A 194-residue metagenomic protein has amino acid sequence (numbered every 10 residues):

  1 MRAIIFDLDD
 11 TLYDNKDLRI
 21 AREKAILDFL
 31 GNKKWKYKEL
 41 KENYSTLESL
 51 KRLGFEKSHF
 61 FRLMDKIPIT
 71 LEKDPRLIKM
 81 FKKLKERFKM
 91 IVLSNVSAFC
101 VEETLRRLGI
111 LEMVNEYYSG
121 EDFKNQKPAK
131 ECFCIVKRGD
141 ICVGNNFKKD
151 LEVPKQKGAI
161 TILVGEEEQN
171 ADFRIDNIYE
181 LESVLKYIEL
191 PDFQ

Functional and structural regions predicted by a protein language model:
M1-I4, K82, V96-Q194: Asp-based, Mg2+/Mn2+-dependent phosphohydrolase catalytic module
R2-K79, S97-F99: N-terminal helical cap/lid subdomain that shapes the substrate entry/recognition surface in HAD-like hydrolases
Y13, Y37, M64, F88 (+2 more regions): A general structural-boundary detector
D14, V92-S94, L163: Hydrophobic residues in well-ordered beta-strands that form the structural core
R19-I20, K24-G31, Y37-L40, K51 (+5 more regions): Alpha-helix C-terminal capping segments
L40, L50, I67, I91 (+3 more regions): Short, flexible active-site loop motifs that bind/organize anionic cofactors or intermediates
F55, F88-K89, I110, A159: Short phosphate-binding/catalytic loops that engage adenosine nucleotides
K73, L93, N125: Residue-level marker of regulatory loop/turn positions in helix-turn-helix DNA-binding domains and in histidine
